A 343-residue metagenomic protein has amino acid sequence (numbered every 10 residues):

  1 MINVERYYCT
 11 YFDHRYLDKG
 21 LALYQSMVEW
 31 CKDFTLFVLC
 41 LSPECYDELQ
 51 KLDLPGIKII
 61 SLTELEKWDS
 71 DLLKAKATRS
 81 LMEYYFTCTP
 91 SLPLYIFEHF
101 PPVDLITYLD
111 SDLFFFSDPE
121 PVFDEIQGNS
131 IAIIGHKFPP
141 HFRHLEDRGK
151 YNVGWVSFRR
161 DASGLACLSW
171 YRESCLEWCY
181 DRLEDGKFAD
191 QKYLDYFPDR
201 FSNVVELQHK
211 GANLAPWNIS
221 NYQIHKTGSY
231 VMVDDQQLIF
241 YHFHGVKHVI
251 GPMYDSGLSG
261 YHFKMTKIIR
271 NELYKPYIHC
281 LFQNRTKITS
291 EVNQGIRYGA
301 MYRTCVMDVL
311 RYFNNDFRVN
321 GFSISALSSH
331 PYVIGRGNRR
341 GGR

Functional and structural regions predicted by a protein language model:
M1-A77, E98-V103, T289-R343: N-terminal anchoring/stem segment of glycosyltransferases
D13-Y16, P43-C45, L65, L113-F114 (+4 more regions): Short, solvent-exposed loop/turn segments at secondary-structure junctions
F37-V38, T107-Y108, F115, I133 (+2 more regions): A structural signal for short, well-ordered beta-strand segments and their strand-loop junctions that often border
E66-K74, P140-E146, W217: Short, charged, surface-exposed secondary-structure boundary motifs
F86-F138, S157: GT-A fold catalytic core of metal-dependent nucleotide-sugar glycosyltransferases, centered on the diacidic
F123-E177: Conserved catalytic core of nucleotide-sugar-dependent glycosyltransferases
S163-S256, E272, G295: Catalytic core and acceptor-binding pocket of nucleotide-sugar-dependent glycosyltransferases
F243, H248, P252-F317, S325: Long, charge-rich C-terminal accessory regions
